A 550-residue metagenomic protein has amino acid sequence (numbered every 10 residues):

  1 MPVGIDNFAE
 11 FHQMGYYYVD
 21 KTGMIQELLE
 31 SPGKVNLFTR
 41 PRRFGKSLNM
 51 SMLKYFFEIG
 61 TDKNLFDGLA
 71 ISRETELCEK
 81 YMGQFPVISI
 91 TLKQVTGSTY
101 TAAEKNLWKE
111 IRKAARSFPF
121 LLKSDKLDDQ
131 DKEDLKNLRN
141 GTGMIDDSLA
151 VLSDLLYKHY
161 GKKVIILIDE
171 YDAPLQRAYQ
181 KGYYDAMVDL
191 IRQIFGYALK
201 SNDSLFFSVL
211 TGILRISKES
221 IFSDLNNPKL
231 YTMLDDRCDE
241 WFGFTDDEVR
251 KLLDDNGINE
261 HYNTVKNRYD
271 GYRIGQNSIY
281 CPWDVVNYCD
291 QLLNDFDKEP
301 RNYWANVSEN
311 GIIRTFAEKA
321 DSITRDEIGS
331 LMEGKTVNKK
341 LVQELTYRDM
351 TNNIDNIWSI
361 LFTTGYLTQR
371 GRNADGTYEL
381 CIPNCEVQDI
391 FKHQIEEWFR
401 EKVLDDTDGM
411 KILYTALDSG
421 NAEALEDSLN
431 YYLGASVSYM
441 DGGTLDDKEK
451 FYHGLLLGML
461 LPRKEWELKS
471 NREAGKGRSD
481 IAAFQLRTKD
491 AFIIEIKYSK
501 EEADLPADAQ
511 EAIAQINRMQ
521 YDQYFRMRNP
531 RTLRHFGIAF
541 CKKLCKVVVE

Functional and structural regions predicted by a protein language model:
M1-K448, R463-W466: Phosphate-binding site recognition
A422-E550: Structural signature of nuclease core domains in nucleic-acid processing machines
